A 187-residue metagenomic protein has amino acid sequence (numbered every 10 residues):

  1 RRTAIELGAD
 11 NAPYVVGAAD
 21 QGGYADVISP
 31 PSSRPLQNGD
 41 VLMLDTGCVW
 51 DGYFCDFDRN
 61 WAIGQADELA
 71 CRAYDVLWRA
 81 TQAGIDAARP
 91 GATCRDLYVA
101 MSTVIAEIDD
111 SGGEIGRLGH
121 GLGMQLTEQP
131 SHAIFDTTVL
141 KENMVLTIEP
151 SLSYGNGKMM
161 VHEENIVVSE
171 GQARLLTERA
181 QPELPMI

Functional and structural regions predicted by a protein language model:
R1-I187: Active-site neighborhoods and metal-handling regions in enzymes and metal-associated proteins
